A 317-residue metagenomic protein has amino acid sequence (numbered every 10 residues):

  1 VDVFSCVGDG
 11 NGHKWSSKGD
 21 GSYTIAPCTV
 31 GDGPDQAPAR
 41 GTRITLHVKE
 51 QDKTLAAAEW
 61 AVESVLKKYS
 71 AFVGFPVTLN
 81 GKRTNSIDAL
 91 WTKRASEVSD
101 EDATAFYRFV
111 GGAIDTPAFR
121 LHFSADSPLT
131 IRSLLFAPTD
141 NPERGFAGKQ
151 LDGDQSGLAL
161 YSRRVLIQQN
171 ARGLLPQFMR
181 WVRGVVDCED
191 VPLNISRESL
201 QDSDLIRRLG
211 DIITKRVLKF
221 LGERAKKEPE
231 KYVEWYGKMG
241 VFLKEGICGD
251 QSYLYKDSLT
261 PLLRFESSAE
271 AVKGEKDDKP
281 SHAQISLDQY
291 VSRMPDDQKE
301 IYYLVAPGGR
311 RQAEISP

Functional and structural regions predicted by a protein language model:
V1-P317: Conserved GHKL (Bergerat-fold) ATPase module
